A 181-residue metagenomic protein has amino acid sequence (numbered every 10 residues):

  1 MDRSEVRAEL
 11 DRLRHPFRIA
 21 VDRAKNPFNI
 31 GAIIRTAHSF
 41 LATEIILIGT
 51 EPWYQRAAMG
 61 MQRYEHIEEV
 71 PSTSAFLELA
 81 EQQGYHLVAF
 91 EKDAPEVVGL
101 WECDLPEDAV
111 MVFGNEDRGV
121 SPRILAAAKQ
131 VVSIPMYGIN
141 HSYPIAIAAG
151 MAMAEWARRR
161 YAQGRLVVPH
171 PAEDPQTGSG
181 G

Functional and structural regions predicted by a protein language model:
M1-G181: Post-transcriptional modification and biogenesis factors for structured RNAs of the translation apparatus
